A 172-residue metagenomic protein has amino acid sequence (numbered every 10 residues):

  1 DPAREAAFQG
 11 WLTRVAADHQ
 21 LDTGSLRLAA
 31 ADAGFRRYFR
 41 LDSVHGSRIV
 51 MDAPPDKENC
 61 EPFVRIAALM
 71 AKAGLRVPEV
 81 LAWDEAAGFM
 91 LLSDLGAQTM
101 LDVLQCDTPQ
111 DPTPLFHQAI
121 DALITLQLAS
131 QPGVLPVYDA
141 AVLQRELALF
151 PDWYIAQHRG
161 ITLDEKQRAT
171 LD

Functional and structural regions predicted by a protein language model:
D1-L21: Juxta-kinase regulatory segment immediately upstream of eukaryotic protein kinase catalytic domains
L12, Y154-I155: Hydrophobic residues within well-ordered, non-membrane alpha-helices that form the packing/core of soluble catalytic
L21-F39: ATP-binding glycine-rich phosphate-binding loop
T23, R76-V77, L163: Residue-level detector of short coil/turn "hinge" positions at structural boundaries
F39-R145, L149, I155-R159: ATP-binding pocket architecture of kinase catalytic cores
I161-D172: Central P-loop NTPase core of STAND/AAA+ ATPases
